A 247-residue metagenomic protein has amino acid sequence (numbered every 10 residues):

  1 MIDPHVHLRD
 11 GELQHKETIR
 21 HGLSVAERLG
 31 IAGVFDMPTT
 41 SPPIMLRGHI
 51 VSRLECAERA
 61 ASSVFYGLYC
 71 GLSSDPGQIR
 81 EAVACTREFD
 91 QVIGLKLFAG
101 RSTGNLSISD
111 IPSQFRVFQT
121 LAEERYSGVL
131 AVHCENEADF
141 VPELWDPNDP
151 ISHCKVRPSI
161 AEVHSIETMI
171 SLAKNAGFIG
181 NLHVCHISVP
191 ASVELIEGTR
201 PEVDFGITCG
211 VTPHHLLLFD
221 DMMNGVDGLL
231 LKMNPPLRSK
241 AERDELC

Functional and structural regions predicted by a protein language model:
M1-E58: Metal-associated gating/positioning segment near the N- to mid-region
I2-E17, V64-R80, A99, L106 (+2 more regions): Active-site mouth loops of central-metabolism enzymes
G11, P38-S63, L68-G77, C85-V92 (+1 more regions): Active-site loop-to-helix "anion-binding N-cap" substructures in soluble metabolic enzymes
G30, S62-F65, Y126: A generic structural motif
A32-G33, S74, P213: Short, flexible micro-motifs
V34-D36, G67-C70, N181-H186: Short catalytic-loop micro-motif centered on adjacent basic/acidic residues
R80-C247: Histidine/acidic residue-rich metal-binding segments in metalloenzymes
